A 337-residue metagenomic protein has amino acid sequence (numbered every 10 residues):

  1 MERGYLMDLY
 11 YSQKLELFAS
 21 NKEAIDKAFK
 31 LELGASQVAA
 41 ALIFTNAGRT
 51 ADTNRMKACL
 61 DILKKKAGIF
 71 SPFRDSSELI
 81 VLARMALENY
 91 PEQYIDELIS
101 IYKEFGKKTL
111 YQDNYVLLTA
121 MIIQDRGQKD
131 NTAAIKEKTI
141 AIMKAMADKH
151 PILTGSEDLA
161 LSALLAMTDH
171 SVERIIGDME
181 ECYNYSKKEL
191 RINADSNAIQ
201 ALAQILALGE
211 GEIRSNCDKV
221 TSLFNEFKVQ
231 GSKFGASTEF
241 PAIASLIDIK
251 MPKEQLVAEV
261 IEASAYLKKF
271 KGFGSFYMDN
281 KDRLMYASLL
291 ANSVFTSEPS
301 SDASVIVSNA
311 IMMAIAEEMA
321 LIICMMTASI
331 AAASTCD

Functional and structural regions predicted by a protein language model:
Y5-S100, G106-N114, L118, M285-L289 (+2 more regions): N-terminal domain-start signal
D8-Y10, T45-T53, L87-Q93, R126-A133 (+4 more regions): Short coil/turn connectors between adjacent alpha-helices in alpha-solenoid helical repeat scaffolds
A35-T45, D75-A86, N114-D125, E157-A166 (+3 more regions): Amphipathic alpha-helical elements of HEAT/ARM-like alpha-solenoid repeat scaffolds that form extended
K64-I69, K144-H150, K269-G272: A cross-kingdom feature marking solvent-exposed beta-strand/loop segments within repeated, beta-rich binding/scaffold
Y94-G235: Eukaryote-skewed repeat-based solenoidal scaffolds used as protein-protein interaction platforms, primarily
S215-D337: C-terminal structured domains
